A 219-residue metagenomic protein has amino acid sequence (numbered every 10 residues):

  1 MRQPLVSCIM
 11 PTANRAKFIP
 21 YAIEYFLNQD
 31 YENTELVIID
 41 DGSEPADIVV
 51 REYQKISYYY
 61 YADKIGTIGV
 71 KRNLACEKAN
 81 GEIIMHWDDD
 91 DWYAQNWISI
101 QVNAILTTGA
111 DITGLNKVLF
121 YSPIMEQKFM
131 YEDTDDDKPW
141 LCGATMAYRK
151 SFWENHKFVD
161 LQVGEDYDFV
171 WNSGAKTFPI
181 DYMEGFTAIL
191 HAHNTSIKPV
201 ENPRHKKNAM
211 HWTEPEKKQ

Functional and structural regions predicted by a protein language model:
M1-L27: N-proximal low-complexity "stem/linker" segments adjacent to membrane-targeting elements
Y25, E32, I38-I48: A conserved acidic beta->alpha catalytic loop
A62-A79: Glycine-rich, basic loop-to-helix element that forms the pyrophosphate-binding segment of sugar-nucleotide handling
I84: Short aromatic/hydrophobic "clamp" motif used to bind/position activated sugar donors
D88-W92: The conserved acidic donor/metal-binding loop of glycosyltransferases
N96-Q127: Conserved donor NDP-sugar-binding/catalytic core segment of glycosyltransferases
I112-T113, F120, E126-Y148: A recurrent flexible, glycine/aromatic-enriched loop bordering the glycosyltransferase active site that acts as
Q162-F169: Acidic donor-binding loop at a coil-to-helix junction in glycosyltransferase catalytic cores that engages
